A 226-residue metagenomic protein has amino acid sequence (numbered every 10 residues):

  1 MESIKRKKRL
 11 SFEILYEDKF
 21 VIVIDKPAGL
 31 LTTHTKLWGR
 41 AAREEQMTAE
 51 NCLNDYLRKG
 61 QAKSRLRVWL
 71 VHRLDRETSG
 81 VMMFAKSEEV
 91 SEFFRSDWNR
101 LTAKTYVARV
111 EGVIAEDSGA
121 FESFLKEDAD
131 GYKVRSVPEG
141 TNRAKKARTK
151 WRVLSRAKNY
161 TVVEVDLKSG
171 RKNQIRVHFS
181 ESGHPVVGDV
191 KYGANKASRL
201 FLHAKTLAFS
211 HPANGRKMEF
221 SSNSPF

Functional and structural regions predicted by a protein language model:
M1-K133, P138-R148, R156-A157: RNA pseudouridine synthases
M1-V21, L30-T33, K145, K158 (+2 more regions): Pseudouridine synthases involved in rRNA/tRNA modification
V23, L74, Y106, V134-P138 (+5 more regions): N-terminal hydrophobic or amphipathic segments with adjacent small-residue motifs that include Sec signal peptides
E111, V165-K168: A structural micro-motif recognizing beta-strand termini and the immediately following turn/loop segments
W151: Long C-terminal interaction/binding lobes of large macromolecular proteins
